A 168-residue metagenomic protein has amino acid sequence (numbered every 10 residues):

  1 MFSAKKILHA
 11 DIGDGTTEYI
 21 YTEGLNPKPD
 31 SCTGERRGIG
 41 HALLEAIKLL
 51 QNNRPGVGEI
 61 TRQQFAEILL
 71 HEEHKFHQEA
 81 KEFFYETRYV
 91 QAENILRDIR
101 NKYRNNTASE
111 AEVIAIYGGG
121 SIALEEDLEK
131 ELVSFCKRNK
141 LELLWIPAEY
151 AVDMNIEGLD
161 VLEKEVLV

Functional and structural regions predicted by a protein language model:
M1-A4, A42-K48, P55, E59-V168: Helical "lid/coupling" subdomains associated with nucleotide-phosphate turnover
K5-A10: Two-metal-ion RNase H-like nuclease active-site motif
D11-D14, G120: Short, flexible loop/turn elements at secondary-structure junctions
D14, E18-E67: Glycine-rich phosphate-binding loop plus the immediately following alpha-helix
